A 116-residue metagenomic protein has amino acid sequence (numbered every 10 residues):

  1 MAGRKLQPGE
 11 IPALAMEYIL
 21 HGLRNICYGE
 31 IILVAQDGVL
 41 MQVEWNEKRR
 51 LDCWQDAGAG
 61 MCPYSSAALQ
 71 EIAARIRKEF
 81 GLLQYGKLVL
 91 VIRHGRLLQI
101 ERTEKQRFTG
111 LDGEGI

Functional and structural regions predicted by a protein language model:
M1-C53, G58-I116: General detector of folded, globular domains
